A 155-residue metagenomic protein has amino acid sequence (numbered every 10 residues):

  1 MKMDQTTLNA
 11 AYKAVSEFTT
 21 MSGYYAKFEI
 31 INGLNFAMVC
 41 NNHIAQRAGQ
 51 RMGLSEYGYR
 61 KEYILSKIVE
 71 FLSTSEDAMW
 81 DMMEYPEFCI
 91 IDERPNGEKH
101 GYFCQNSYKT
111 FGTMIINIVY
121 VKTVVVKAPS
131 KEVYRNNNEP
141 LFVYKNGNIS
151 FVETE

Functional and structural regions predicted by a protein language model:
M1-E155: Ribonuclease/tRNase effector modules and their secretory precursors
